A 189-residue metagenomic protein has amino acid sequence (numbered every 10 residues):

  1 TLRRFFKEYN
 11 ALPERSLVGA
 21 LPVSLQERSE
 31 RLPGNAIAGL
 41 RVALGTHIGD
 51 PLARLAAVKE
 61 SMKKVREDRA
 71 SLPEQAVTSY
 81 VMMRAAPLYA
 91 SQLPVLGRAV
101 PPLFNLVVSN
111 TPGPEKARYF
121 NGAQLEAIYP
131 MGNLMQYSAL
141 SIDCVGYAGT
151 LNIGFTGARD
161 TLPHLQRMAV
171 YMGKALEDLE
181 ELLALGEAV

Functional and structural regions predicted by a protein language model:
T1-E8, A43, S61-V65, V107 (+3 more regions): Generic, well-ordered alpha-helical scaffold segments in large soluble proteins
T1-R28: Hydrophobic "lid/gating" helix adjacent to the active-site nucleophile that controls access to an acyl-thioester pocket
L12-R15, R98-P102, L134-S138, V145-G149: A structural signal for short secondary-structure junctions
S24-R28, H47, G113-E115, Y147-G149 (+1 more regions): Short, glycine-/Ser/Thr-/acidic-enriched flexible segments
S29-P114: Helical lid/core segments from catalytic subdomains that handle acyl or acyl-like groups
E30-N35, P51-A53, A117-G122, G154-T156 (+1 more regions): Short conserved micro-motifs at the rims of enzyme active sites and ligand-binding pockets
P101-S141: Flexible, Gly/Pro-enriched loop and linker segments at secondary-structure and domain junctions
Y137-V189: Extended, hydrophobic beta-loop-alpha segments that form or line the acyl/peptidyl-thioester binding and transfer paths
